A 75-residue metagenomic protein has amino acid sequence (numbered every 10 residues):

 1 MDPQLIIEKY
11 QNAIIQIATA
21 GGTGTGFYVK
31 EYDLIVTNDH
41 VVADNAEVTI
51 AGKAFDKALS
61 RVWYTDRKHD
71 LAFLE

Functional and structural regions predicted by a protein language model:
M1-P3, A13-Y32, D56-L59: A conserved glycine-rich beta-strand in the N-terminal activation segment of trypsin-fold
Q4-K9, E47-E75: Conserved catalytic-core segment of clan PA serine endopeptidases
G22, E31, D44, T65-H69: Short, conserved beta-turn/loop elements at beta-strand boundaries and strand-helix junctions
D33, T37: Cytochrome P450 catalytic-core helices
N38-A43: Short beta->alpha transition motifs characteristic of CBS
